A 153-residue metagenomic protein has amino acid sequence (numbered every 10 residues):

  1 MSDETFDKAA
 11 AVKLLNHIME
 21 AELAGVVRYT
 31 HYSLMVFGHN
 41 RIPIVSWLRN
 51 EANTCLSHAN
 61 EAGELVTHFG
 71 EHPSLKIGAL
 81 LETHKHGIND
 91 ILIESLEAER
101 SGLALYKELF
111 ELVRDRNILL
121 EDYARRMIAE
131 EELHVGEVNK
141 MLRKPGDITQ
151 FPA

Functional and structural regions predicted by a protein language model:
M1-A153: Iron-associated oxidoreductase/ferritin-like identity signal
